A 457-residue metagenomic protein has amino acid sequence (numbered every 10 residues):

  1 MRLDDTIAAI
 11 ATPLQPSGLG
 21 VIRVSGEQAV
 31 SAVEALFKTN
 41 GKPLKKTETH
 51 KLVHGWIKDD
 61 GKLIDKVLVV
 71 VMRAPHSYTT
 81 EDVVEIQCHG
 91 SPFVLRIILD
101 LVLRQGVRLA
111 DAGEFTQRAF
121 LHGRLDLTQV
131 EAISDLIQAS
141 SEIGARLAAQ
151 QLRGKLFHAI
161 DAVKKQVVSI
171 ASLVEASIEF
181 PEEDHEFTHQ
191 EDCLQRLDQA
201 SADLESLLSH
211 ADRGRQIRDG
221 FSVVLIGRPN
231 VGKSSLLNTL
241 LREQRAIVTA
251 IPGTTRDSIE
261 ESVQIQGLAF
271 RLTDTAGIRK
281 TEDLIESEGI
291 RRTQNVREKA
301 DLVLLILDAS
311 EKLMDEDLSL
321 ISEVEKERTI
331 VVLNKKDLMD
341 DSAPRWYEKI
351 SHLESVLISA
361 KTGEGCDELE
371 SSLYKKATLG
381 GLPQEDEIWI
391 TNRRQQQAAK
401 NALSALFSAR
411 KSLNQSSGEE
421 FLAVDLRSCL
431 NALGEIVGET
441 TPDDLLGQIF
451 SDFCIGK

Functional and structural regions predicted by a protein language model:
M1-R146, Q150, G154, I330 (+1 more regions): A glycine-rich (often HGG/GG-containing) alpha/beta subdomain
D4-L14, G55, E142-Q264, T281-D283 (+2 more regions): C-terminal-of-GTPase-core extension/linker across diverse P-loop GTPases
R23, L237, D274: Short, acidic/hydrophobic/Gly-rich beta-strand patch recurrent on exposed beta strands that often constitutes part
S25-G26, S91, P252, A309-S310 (+1 more regions): Short beta->alpha junction loops/turns
V53-D65, V69-R73, G253-T281, R297-L302 (+1 more regions): Switch I (G2) and immediately adjacent beta-strands of P-loop GTPase domains
C88-G90, L240, T275, L307-S310 (+1 more regions): Glycine-rich, N-terminal phosphate-binding loop of Rossmann-like dinucleotide-binding domains
E286-S310: Inter-motif core of Ras-like GTPase G domains
